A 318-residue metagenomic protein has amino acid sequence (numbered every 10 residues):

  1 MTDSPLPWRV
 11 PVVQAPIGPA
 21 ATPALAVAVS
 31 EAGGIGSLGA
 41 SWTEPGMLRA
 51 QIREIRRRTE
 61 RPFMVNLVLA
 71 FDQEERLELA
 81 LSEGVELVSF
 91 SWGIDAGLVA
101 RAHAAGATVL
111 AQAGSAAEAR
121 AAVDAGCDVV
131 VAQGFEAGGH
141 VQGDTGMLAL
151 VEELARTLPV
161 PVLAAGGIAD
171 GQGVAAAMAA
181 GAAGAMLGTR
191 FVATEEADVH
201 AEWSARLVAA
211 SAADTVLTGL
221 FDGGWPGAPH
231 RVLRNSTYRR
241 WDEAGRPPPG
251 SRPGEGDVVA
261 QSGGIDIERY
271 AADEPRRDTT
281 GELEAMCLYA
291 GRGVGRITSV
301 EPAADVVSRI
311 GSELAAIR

Functional and structural regions predicted by a protein language model:
M1-P161: Active-site entrance/lid segments in N-terminal catalytic domains of soluble metabolic enzymes
Q112, G166-G167: Conserved acidic functional residues
A137-H140, D144-L163, A169-R318: Conserved active-site-proximal phosphate/metal-binding subdomains
